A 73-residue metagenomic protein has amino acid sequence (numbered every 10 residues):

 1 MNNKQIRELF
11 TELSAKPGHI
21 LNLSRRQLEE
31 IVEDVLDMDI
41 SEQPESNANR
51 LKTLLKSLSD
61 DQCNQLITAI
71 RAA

Functional and structural regions predicted by a protein language model:
M1-A73: Charged interaction/catalytic cores of defense and host-pathogen modules
